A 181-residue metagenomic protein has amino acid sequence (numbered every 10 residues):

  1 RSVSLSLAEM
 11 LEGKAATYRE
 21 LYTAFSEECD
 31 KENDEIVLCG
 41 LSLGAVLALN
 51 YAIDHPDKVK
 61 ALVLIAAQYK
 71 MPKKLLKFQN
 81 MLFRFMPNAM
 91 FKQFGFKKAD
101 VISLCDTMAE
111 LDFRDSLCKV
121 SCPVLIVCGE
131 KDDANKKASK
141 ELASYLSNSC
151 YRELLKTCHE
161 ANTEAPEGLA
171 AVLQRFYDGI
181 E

Functional and structural regions predicted by a protein language model:
S2-I36, A171: Active-site loop/oxyanion-hole signature of alpha/beta-hydrolase fold enzymes
E28-D34, V120, F176-E181: Glycine-rich phosphate-binding loop signature in dinucleotide/nucleotide-binding domains
G40-A45: Conserved alpha/beta-hydrolase "nucleophile elbow" surrounding the catalytic nucleophile
V46-D54, K58-N88: Flexible "cap/lid" loop of the alpha/beta hydrolase fold
F91-F113, K131: Hydrophobic, aromatic-rich cap/lid helix
K119-V120, I126-C128: Short beta-strand/loop motif that positions the catalytic acidic residue of the alpha/beta-hydrolase fold
D133-S139: Conserved alpha/beta-hydrolase "acid-adjacent" motif
S149-C150, L155-E181: Catalytic active-site module of serine/aspartate enzymes centered on a nucleophile-bearing elbow/loop
